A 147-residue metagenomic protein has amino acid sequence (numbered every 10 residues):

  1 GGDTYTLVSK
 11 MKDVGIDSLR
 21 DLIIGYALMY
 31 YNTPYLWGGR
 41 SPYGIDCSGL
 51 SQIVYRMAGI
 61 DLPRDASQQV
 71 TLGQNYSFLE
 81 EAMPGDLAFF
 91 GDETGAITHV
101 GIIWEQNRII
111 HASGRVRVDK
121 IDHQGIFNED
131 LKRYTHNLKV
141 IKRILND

Functional and structural regions predicted by a protein language model:
G1-T33: Boundary regions of SH3-family modules and the immediately adjacent low-complexity/disordered segments in eukaryotic
D3, K10-D13, R40, Y76 (+1 more regions): Aromatic- and glycine-rich peptidoglycan recognition patches
A27, S41-A58: Active-site nucleophilic cysteine motif
Y31-Y35, A58, L62: Sec/Tat-exported extracytoplasmic proteins
P34-P42: Short helix-to-loop capping/linker segments positioned immediately adjacent to catalytic or ligand/cofactor-binding
R56-M57, E81-P84, R133, R143: C-terminal amphipathic alpha-helical segment
L62-D119, Q124: ...with weaker cross-activation on analogous glycine-rich loops/strands in unrelated enzymes
